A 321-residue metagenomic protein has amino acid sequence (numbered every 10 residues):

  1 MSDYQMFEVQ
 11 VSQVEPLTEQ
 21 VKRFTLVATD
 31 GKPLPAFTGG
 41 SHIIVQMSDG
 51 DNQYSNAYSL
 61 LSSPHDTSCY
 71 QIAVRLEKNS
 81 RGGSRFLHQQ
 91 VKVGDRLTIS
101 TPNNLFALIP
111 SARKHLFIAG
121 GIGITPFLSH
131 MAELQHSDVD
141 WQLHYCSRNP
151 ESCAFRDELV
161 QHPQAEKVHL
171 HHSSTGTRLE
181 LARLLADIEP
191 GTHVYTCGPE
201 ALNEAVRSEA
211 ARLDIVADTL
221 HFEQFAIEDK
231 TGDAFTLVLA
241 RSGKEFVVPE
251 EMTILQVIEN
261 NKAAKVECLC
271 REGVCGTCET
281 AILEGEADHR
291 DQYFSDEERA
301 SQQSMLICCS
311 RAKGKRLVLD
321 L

Functional and structural regions predicted by a protein language model:
S2, R85-V247: FNR/FR-type flavoprotein reductase catalytic core
S2-R96, S147-P150: Ferredoxin-reductase
P126, E259, A264-E286, R299-G314: Local cysteine-cluster metal-coordination motifs and their immediate loop/turn environment, predominantly Fe-S cluster
S174-G176, P249, G314-L321: Short flanking/linker segments adjacent to small metal-binding domains or redox-active Cys/His motifs
V238-K262, T280-D291: Short, charged low-complexity linear segments at domain edges
R290-R299: Short cysteine/histidine-rich metal-coordination sites, predominantly Zn2+-binding motifs
